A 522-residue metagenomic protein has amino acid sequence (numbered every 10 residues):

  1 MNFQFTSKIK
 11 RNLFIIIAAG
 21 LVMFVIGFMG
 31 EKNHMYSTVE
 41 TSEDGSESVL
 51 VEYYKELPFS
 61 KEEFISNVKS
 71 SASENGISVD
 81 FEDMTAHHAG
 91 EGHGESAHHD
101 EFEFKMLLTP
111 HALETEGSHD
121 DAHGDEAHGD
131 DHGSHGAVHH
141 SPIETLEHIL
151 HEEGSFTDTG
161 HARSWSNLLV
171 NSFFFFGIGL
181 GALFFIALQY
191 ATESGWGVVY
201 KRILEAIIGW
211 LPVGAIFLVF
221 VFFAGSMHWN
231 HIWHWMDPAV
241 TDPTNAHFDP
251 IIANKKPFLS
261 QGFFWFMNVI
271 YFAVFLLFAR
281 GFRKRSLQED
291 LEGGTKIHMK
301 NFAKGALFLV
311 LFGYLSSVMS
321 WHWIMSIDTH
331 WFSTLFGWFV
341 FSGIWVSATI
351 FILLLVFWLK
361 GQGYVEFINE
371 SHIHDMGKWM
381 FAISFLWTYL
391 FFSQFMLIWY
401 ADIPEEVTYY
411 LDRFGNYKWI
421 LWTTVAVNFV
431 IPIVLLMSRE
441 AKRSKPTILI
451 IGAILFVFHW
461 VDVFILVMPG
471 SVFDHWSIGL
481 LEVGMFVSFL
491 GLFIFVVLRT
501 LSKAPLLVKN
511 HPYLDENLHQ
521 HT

Functional and structural regions predicted by a protein language model:
M1-S46, H87-H99, H111-G160, H231-P257 (+4 more regions): Extramembrane terminal tails and long inter-domain/linker segments of multi-pass membrane proteins
V25, Y314-V318, A453-F464: Aromatic-anchored segments of alpha-helical transmembrane domains
E31-V39, A162, S172-E289: Transmembrane-helix bundle segments that line or gate the permeation/cavity pathway in multi-pass membrane proteins
T145-H148, K255-L421, L514: Long, contiguous internal "core" modules enriched in hydrophobic/ aromatic residues
G179-F184, I216-F217, N268-A279, S342-F357 (+2 more regions): Hydrophobic cores of alpha-helical transmembrane segments in multi-pass inner/ER membrane proteins, independent
L218, T447-V457: Central hydrophobic cores of alpha-helical transmembrane segments in multi-pass integral membrane proteins
D328-S333, I403, A441-K445, L466-L481: Extracellular/periplasmic helix-loop-helix junctions in multi-pass membrane proteins
T334-V340, E405-V425, F473-V497: Membrane-interface transmembrane-helix boundary segments in multi-pass integral membrane proteins
